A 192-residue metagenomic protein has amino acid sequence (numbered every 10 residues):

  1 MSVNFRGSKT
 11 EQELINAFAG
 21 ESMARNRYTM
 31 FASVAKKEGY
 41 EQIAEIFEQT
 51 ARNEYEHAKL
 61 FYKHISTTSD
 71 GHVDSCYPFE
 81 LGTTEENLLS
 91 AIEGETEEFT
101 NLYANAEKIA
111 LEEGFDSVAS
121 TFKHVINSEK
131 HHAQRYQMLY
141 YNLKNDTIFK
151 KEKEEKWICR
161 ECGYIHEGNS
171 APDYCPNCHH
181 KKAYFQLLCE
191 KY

Functional and structural regions predicted by a protein language model:
M1-Y192: Non-heme di-metal
